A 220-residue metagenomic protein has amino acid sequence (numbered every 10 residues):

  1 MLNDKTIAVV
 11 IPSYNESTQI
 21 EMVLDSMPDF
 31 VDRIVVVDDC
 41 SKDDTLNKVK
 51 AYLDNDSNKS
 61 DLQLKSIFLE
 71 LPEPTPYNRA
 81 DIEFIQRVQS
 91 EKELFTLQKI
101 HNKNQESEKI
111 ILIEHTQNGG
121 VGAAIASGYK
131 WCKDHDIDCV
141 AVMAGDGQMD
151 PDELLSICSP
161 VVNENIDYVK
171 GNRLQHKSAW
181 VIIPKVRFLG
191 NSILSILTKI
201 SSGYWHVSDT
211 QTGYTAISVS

Functional and structural regions predicted by a protein language model:
M1-S26: N-proximal low-complexity "stem/linker" segments adjacent to membrane-targeting elements
S13, V37-D39, H115: Conserved sequence signature across two-component system core domains
E16-Q19, S41, D150: Donor nucleotide-sugar binding loop of glycosyltransferases
V23-R33, N55: Short, acidic, metal-binding catalytic loop of nucleotide-sugar glycosyltransferases
D38-N47, E73: A conserved acidic beta->alpha catalytic loop
K50-H135: Conserved donor nucleotide-binding strand/loop of the catalytic core
I110-D134, C139, P151-S220: Acceptor/aglycone-binding surface of glycosyltransferases and processive sugar-polymer synthases
